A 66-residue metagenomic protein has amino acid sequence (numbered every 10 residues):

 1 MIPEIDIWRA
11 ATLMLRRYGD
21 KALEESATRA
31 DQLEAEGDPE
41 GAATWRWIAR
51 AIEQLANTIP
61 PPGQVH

Functional and structural regions predicted by a protein language model:
M1-L15, H66: Short, charge-rich, low-complexity alpha-helical interaction segments
I2-E4, W45, A49, P62: Low-complexity, intrinsically disordered short peptide segments enriched in small/polar/basic residues
T12-N57: Amphipathic, hydrophobic secondary-structure cores in small proteins
N57-H66: Charged low-complexity stretches with an acidic bias
